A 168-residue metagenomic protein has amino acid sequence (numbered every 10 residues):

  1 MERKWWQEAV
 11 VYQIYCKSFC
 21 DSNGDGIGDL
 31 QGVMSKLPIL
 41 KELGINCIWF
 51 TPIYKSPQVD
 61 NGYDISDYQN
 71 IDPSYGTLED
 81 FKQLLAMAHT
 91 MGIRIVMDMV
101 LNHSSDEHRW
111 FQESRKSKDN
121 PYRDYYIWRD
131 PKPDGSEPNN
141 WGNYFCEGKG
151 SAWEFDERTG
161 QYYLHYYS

Functional and structural regions predicted by a protein language model:
E2-S168: Acidic/aromatic-lined carbohydrate-recognition and catalytic surfaces of CAZymes acting on diverse glycans
